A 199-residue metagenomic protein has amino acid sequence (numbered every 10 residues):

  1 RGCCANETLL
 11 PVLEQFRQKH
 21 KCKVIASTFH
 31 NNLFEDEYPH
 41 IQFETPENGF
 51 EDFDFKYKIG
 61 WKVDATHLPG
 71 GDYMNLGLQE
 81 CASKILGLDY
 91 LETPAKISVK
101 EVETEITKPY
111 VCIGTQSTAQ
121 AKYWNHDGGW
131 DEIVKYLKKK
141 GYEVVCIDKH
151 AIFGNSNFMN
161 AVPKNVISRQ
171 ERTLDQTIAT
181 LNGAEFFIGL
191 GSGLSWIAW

Functional and structural regions predicted by a protein language model:
R1-W199: Catalytic machinery of carbohydrate-active enzymes, primarily nucleotide-sugar-dependent glycosyltransferases
